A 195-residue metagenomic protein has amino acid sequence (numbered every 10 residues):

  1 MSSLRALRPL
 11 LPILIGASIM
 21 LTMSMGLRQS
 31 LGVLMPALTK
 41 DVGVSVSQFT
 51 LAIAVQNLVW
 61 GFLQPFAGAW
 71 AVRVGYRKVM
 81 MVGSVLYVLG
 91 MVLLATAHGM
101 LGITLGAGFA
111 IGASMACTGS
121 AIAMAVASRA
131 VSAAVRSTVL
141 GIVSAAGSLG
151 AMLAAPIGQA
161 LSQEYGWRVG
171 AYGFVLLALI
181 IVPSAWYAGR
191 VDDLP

Functional and structural regions predicted by a protein language model:
P12-V46, Q64-A67: Extracytoplasmic
Q29, N57-P65, A151-M152: Residue-level signature of mid-helix packing/kink "hotspots" within the transmembrane helices of 12-pass Major
V46-S47, A133-V143: Loop-to-transmembrane helix entry/capping segments in MFS-fold secondary transporters and related SLC/MFSD carriers
F62-M100: Conserved MFS/SLC helix-loop-helix module at the cytosolic interface between two early adjacent transmembrane helices
G102-T118: Hydrophobic core of transmembrane alpha-helices in multi-pass small-molecule transporters, especially MFS/SLC-type
C117-V131: Intracellular juxtamembrane helix-capping segments at the cytosolic ends of symmetry-related transmembrane helices
V143-L194: Helix-loop-helix hairpin linking two adjacent transmembrane segments in secondary transporters
